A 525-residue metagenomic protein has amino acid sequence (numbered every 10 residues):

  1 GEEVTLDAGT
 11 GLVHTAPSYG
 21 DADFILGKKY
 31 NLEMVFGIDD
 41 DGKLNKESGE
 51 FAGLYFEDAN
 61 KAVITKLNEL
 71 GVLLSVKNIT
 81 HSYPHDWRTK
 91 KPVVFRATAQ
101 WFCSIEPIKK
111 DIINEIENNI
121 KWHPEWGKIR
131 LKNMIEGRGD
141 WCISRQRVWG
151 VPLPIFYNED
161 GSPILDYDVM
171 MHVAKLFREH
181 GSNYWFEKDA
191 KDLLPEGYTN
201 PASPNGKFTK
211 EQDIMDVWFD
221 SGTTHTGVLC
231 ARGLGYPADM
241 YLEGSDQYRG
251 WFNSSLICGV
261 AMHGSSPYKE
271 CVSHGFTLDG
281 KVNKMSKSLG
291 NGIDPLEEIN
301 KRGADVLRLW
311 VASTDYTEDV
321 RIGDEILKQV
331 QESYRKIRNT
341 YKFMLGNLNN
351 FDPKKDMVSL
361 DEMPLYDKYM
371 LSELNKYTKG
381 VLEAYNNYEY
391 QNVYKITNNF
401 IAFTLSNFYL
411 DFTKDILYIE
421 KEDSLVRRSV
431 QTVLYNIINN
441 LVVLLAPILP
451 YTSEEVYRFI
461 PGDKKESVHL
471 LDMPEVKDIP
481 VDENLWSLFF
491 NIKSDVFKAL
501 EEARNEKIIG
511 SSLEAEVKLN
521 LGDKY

Functional and structural regions predicted by a protein language model:
E3-T5, Y30-G42, R147-W149, Y167-D319: Alpha-helical recognition segments enriched in aromatics with Gly/Pro capping that present substrate-recognition
E3-Y167, W251, N283, L289-S333 (+4 more regions): Residue patterns forming the tRNA-binding/recognition surfaces of aminoacyl-tRNA synthetases and related DALR
K28-G37, T65-S75, Q146, A202-T209 (+11 more regions): Secondary-structure transition/capping motifs at alpha-helix termini and the adjoining loop/turn into the next element
I79-T89, L153-G161, H274-T277, Y316 (+6 more regions): A glycine-rich phosphate-binding loop feature that marks nucleotide/adenosyl-phosphate handling sites
D86-R88, V93-V94, W141, R147-V148 (+5 more regions): Conserved phosphate/anionic-ligand binding catalytic regions in large, soluble enzymes, centered on
R138, W218-G222, S255, C271-V272 (+6 more regions): Short alpha-helical scaffolding segments that buttress acidic/His motifs in well-ordered protein cores
F208, F351-K379, L410-A499, E506 (+1 more regions): Acidic, turn-prone loop/beta-hairpin segments
